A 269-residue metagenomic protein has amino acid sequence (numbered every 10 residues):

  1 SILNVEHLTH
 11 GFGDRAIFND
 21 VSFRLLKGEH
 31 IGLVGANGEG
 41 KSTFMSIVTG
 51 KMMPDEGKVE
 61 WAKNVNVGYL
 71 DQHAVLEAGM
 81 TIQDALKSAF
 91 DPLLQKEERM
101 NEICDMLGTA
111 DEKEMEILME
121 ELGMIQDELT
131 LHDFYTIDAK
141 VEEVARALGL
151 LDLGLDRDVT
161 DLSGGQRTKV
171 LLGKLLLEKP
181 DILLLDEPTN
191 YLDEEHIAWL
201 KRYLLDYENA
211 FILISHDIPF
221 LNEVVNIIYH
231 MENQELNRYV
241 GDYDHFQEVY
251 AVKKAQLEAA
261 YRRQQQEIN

Functional and structural regions predicted by a protein language model:
S1-R263: ABC ATP-binding cassette signature C-motif
